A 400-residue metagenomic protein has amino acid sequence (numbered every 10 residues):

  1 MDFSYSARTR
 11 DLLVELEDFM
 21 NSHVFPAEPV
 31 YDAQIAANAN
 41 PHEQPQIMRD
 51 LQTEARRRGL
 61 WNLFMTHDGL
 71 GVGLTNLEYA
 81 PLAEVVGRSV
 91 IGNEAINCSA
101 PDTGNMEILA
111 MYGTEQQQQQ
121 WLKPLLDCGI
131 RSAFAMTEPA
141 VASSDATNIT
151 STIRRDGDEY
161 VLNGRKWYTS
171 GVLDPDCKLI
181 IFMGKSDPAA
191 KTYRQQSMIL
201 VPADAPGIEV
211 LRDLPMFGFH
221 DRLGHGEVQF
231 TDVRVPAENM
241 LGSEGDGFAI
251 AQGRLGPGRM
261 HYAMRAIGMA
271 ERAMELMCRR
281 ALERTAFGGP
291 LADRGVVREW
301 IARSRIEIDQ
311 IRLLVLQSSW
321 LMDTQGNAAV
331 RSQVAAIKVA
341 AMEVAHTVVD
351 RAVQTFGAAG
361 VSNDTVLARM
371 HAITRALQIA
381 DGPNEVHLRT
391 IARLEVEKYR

Functional and structural regions predicted by a protein language model:
M1-N93, S99, Y112-Q117, P124-G129 (+4 more regions): Alpha-helical interface subdomain recognition
N105-G113, F134-A135, A189: Flexible, glycine-rich active-site loops centered on histidine and acidic residues that chelate a metal or position
M111-G113, R154, F182-K185, L200-P202 (+3 more regions): Short beta-strand-to-turn element immediately C-terminal to the catalytic PLP-Schiff-base lysine in fold type I
C128-T137, F182: A short, Trp-centered hydrophobic/proline-enriched beta-strand micro-motif
A140-S144, G171-P175, P188-A190, M216-G224: Short Gly/Pro-enriched turn/cap motifs at secondary-structure boundaries
N148, P206-R234: Flexible, small-/acidic-enriched active-site or ligand-binding loops
D158-E159, N163-L211: A short core secondary-structure module
D232-I250: Long, acidic (Asp/Glu-rich), low-complexity accessory segments flanking structured domains
